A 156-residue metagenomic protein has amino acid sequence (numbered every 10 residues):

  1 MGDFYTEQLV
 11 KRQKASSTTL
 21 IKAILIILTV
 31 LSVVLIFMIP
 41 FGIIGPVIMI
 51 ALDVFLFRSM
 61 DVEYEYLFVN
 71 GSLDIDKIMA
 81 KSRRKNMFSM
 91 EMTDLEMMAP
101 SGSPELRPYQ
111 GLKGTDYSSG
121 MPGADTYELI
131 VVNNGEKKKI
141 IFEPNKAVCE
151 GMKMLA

Functional and structural regions predicted by a protein language model:
M1-L28: N-terminal membrane-targeting/pre-transmembrane regions
V33-I44: Transmembrane helix interruption/hinge and helix-loop junction motifs
I43-V62: Transmembrane alpha-helices and immediately adjacent membrane-cytoplasm interface residues in multi-pass integral
M60, K113, G123-D125: Residues that act as N-cap/strand-start positions at coil-to-secondary-structure junctions
L67-M87: Membrane-cytosol interface motif
M87-L106: Structured surface patches comprising rigid loops and adjacent beta-strands/short helices at the edges of well-ordered
S101-M121: Cytosolic, membrane-proximal regulatory domains of ion/volume homeostasis and mechanosensation machinery
G120-A156: A membrane-cytosol interface segment of integral membrane proteins
